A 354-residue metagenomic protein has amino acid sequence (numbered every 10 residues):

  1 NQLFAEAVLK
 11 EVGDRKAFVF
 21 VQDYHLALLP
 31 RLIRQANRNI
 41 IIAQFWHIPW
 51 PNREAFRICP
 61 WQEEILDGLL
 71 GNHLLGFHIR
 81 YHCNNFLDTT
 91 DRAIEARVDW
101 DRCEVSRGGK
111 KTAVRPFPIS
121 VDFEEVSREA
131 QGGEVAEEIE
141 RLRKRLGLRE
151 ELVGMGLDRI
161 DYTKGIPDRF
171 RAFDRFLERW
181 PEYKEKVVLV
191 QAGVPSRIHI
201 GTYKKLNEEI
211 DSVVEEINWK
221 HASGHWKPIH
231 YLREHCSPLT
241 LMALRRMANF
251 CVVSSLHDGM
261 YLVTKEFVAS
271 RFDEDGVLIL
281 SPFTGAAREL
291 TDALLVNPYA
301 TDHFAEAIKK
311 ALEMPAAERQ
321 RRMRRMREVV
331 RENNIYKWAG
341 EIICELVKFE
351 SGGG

Functional and structural regions predicted by a protein language model:
N1-G354: Catalytic cores of carbohydrate-active enzymes across secretory and cytosolic contexts
